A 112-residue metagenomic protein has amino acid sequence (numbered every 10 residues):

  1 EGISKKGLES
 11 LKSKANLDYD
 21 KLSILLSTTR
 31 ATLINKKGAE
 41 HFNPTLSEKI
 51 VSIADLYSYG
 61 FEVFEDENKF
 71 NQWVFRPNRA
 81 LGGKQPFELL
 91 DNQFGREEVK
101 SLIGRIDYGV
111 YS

Functional and structural regions predicted by a protein language model:
E1-S112: Non-transmembrane "mature" sequence context
